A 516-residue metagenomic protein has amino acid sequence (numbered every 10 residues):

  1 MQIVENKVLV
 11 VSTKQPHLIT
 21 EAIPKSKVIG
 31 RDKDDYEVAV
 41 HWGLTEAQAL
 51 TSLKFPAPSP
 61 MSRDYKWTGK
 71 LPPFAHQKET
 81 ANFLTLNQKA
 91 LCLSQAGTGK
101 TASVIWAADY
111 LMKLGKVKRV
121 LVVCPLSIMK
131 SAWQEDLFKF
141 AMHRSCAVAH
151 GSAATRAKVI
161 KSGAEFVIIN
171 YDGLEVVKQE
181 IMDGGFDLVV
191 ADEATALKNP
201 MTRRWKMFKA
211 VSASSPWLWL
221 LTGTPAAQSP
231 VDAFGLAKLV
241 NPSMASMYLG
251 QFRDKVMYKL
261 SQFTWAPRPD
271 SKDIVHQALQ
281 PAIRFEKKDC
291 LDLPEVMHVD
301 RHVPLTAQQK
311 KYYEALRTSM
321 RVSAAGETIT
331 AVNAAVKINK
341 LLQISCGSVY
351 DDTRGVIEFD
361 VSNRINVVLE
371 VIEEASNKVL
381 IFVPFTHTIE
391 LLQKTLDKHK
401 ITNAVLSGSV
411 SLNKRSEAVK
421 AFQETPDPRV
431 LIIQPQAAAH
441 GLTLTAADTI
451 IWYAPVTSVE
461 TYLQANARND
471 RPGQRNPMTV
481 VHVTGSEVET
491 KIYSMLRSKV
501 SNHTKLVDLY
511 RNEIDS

Functional and structural regions predicted by a protein language model:
P58-L93: Conserved pre-motif I regulatory segment
L86, Q95-G99, S103-C124, L293-R317 (+3 more regions): Conserved Helicase C-terminal RecA-like lobe
V117, S162, L188, A196 (+2 more regions): Conserved P-loop NTPase motor "coupling/switch" region that bridges the ATPase
S127, A147-R156, Y171-V176, K198-T202 (+4 more regions): Conserved helicase motor
M129-S152, S243: Conserved helix-turn-beta segment of the N-terminal RecA-like "Helicase ATP-binding" lobe in SF1/SF2 helicases
A153-F186: Conserved helix/coil segment N-terminal to the catalytic DExD/H
E175-Q179, Q228-P230, I389-Q393, R415-V419 (+1 more regions): SF2 helicase motor core recognition
T457-N466, D470-S516: A conserved SF2-helicase RecA2
